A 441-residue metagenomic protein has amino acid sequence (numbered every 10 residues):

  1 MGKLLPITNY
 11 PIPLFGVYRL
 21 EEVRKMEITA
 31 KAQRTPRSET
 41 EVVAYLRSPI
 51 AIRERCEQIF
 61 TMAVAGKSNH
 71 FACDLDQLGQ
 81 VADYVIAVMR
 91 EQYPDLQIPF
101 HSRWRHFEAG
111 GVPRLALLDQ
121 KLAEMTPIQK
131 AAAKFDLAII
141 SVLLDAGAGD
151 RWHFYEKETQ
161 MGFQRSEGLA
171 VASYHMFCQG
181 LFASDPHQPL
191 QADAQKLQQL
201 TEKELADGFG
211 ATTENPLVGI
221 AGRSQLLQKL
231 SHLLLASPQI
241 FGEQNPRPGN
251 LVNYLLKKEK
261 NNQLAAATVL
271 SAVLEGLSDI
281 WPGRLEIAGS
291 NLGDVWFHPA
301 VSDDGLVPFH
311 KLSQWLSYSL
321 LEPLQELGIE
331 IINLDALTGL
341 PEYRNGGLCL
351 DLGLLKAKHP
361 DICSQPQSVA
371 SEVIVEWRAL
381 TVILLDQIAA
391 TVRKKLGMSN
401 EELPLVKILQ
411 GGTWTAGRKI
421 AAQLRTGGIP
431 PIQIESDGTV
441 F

Functional and structural regions predicted by a protein language model:
I7-L20, T29-R37: Short, low-complexity, charge-dense intrinsically disordered segments
S38-L327, N333-A357, D361, E372-F441: Extended, well-ordered protein cores
